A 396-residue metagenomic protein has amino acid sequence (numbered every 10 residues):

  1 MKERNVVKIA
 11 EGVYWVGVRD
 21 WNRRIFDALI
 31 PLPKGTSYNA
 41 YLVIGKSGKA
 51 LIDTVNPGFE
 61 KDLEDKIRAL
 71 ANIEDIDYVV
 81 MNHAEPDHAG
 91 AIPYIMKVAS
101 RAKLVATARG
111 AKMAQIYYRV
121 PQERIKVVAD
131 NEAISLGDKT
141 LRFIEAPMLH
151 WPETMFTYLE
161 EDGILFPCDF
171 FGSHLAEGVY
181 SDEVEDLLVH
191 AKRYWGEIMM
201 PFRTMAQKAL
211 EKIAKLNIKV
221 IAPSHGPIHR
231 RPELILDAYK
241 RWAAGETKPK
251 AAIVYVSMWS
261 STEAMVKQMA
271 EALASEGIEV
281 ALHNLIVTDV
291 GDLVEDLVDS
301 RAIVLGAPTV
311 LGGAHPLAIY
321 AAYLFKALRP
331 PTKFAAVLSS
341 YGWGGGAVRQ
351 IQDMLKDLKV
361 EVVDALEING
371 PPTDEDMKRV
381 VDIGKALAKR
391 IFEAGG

Functional and structural regions predicted by a protein language model:
K2-E11, A106-T154, M205-K208: Metallo-beta-lactamase
V6-A71, F156-L159, G163-P167, T262: Conserved beta-strand hairpin/beta-sheet module of binuclear metal-dependent hydrolase folds, prominently
I52-T54, I76-A84, L104-T107, L165-C168 (+1 more regions): Active-site neighborhood of phospho(di)ester-bond hydrolases with catalytic His/Asp-centered motifs
G58-V105: Active-site metal-binding motif and surrounding structural segment of the metallo-beta-lactamase
A91, D289-L293: Short acidic active-site motifs
H150-T154, D162, F170-P201, W242-T247: Active-site-proximal loop/helix segment associated with metal-binding centers of metalloenzymes
E177-Y180, D186-I221, G226-P227, Q268-A281 (+1 more regions): FMN-binding flavodoxin-like domain, especially the glycine-rich phosphate-binding loop
V254-E276: Short, charged N-terminal beta->alpha structural module
